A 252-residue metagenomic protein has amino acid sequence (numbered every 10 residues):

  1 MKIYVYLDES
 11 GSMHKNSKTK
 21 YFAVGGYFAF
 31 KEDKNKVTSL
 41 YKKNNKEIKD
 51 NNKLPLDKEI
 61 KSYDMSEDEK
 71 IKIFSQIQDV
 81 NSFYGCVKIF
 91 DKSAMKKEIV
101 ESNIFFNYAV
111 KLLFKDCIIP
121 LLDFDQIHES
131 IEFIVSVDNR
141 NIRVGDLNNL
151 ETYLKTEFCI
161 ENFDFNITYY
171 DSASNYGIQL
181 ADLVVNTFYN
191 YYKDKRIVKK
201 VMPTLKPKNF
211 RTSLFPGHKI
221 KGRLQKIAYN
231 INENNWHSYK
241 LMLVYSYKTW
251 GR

Functional and structural regions predicted by a protein language model:
M1-R252: Phosphate-ester processing/binding pockets and catalytic centers
